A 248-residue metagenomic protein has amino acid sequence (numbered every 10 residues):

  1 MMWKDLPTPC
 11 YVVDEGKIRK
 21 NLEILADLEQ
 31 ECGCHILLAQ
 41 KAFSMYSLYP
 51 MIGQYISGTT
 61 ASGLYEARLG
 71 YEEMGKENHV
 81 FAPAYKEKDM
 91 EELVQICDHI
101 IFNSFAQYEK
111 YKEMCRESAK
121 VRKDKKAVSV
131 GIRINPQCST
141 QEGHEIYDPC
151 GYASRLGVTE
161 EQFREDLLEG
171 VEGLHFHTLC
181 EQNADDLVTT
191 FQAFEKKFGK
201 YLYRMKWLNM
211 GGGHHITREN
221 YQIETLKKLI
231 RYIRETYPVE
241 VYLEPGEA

Functional and structural regions predicted by a protein language model:
M1-L22, A26, E31, H35 (+2 more regions): Conserved N-terminal beta1-alpha1 strand-loop-helix module at the mouth
M2, T8-V12, S104, W207 (+1 more regions): Active-site anion/phosphate-binding pocket segments in diverse small-molecule metabolic enzymes
P7, D14-K17, N183-T190, Q222 (+1 more regions): Residue-level preference for long, well-ordered alpha-helices that form the structural scaffold of enzyme catalytic
C10, D14-K17, L22, S47 (+3 more regions): Solvent-exposed, flexible loop/coil residues
K17, P136, C180, H214 (+1 more regions): A broadly conserved detector of short glycine/acidic/proline-rich loop/turn motifs that flank catalytic sites and bind
C34-W207, L229-Y232, Y237: Active-site-proximal beta-alpha core segment in soluble small-molecule metabolic enzymes
